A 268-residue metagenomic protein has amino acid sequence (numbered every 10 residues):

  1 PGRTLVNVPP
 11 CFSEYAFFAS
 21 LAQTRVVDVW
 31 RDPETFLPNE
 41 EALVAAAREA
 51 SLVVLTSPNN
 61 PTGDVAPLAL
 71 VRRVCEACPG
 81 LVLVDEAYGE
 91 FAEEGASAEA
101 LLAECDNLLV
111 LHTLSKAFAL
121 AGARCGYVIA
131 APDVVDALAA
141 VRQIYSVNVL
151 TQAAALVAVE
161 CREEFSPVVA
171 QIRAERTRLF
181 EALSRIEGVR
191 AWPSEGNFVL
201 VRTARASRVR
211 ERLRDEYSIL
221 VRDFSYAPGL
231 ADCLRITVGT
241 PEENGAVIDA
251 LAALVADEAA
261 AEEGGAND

Functional and structural regions predicted by a protein language model:
P1-L55: PLP-dependent aminotransferase-like
A16, N107-R185, R190-A191: PLP-dependent aminotransferase class I/II
S20, L37-R48, P61-V82, E86-A117 (+1 more regions): Active-site pre-lysine segment of PLP-dependent enzymes
V26-W30, L52-P58, V82-E86, W192-S194: Short beta-strands and strand-loop turn motifs
A69, D215-E216, Y226-D268: PLP-dependent enzyme catalytic core of the Aspartate aminotransferase-like
G80, N107-L108, V189, I219 (+1 more regions): Short, conserved active-site loop motifs that form the nucleotide-linked donor/cofactor pocket
I172-R173, T177, L183-Y217: Conserved PLP-binding catalytic core of the aspartate aminotransferase-like
